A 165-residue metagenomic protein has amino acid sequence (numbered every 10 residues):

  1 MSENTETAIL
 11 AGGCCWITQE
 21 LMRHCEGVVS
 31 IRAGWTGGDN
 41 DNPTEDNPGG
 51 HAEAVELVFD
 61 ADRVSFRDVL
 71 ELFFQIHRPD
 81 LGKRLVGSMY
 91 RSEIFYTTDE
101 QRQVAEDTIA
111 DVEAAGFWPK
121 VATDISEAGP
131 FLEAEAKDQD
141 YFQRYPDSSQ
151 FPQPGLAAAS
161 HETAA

Functional and structural regions predicted by a protein language model:
M1-A165: Flexible coil/turn and secondary-structure edge motifs
